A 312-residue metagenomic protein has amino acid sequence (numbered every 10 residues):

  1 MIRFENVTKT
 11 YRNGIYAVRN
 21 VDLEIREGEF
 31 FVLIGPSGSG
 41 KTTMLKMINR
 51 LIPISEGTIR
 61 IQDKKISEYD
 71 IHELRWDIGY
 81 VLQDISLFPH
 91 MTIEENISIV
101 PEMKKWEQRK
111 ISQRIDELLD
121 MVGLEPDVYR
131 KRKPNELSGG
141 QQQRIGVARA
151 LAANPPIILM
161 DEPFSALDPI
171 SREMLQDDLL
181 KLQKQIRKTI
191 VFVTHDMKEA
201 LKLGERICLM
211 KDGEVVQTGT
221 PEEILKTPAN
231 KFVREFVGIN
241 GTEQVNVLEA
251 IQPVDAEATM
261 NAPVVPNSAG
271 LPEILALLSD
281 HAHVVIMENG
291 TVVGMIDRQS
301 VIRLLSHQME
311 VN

Functional and structural regions predicted by a protein language model:
N49: Helix-to-loop junction immediately C-terminal to a conserved catalytic motif
R109-V128: Conserved ABC ATPase "signature" region
R132-L137, Q141: Conserved ABC ATPase signature
A152-P156: A short, proline-enriched helix->beta-strand linker immediately N-terminal to the Walker B motif in ABC-type P-loop
T218-G219, T227, M295: ABC ATPase "signature
M260-A282, I286-N289, I296-N312: The conserved cystathionine-beta-synthase
